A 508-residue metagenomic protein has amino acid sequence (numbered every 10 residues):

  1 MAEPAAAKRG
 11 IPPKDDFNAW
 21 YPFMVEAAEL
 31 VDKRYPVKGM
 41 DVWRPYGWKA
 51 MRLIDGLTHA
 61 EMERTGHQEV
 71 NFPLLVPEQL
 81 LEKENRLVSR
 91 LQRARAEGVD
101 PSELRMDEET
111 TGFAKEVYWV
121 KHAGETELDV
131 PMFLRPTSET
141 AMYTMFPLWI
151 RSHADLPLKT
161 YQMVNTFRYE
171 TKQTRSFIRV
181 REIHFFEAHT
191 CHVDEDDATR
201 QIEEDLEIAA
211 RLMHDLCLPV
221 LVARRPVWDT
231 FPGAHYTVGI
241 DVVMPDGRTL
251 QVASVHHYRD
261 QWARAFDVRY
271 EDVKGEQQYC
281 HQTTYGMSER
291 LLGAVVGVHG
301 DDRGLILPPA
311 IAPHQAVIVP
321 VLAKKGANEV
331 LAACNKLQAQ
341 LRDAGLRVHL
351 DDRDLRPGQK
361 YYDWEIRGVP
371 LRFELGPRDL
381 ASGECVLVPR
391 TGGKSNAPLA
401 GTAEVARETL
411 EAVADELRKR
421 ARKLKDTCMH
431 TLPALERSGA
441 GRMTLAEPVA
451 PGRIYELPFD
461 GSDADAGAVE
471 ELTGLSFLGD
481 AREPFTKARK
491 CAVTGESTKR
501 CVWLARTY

Functional and structural regions predicted by a protein language model:
M1-Y508: NTP/phosphate- and nucleic-acid-binding module
